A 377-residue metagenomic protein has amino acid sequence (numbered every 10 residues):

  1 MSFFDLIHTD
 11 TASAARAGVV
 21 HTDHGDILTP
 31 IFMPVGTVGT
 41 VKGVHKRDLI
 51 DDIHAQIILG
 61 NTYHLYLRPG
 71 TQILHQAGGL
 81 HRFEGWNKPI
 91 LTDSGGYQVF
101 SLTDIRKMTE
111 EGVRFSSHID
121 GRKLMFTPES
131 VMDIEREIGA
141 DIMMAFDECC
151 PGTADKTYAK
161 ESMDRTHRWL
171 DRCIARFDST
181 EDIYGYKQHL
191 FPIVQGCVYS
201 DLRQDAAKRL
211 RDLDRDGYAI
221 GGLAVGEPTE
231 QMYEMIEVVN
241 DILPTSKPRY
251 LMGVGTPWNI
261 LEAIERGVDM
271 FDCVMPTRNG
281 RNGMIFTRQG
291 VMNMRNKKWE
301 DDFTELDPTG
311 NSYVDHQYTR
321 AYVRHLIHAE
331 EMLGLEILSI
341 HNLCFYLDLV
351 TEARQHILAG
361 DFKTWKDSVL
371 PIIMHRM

Functional and structural regions predicted by a protein language model:
M1-I183, K297-E300: Non-catalytic, usually N-terminal nucleic-acid engagement modules in DNA/RNA processing proteins
M1-V19, I27-P34, K42-G43, D147-T153 (+1 more regions): C-terminal extensions of enzymes
G25, I58, D93, E135 (+5 more regions): Conserved, mostly hydrophobic/aromatic
S130, I134, I138, E161 (+6 more regions): A non-catalytic, amphipathic alpha-helix used as a structural packing/dimerization or gating element in enzyme scaffolds
G152-K156, K160, G217-L223, M332-L335: Glycine- and acidic
D164, T180, G185-L306: Glycine-rich phosphate/ribose-binding loops and adjacent secondary-structure elements that form binding surfaces
R176-Y186, K247, A353-W365: Surface-exposed helix-capping loop/turn segments at secondary-structure junctions
